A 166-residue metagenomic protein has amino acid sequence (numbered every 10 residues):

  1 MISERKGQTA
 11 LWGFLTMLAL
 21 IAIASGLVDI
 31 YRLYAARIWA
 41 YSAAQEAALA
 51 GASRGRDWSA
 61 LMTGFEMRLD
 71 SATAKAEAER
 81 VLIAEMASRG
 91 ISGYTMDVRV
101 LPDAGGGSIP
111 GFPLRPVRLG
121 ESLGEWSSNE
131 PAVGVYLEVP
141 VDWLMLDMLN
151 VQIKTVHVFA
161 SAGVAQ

Functional and structural regions predicted by a protein language model:
M1-R80: Alpha-helical assembly-interface signal, strongest on the long, hydrophobic N-terminal helix that forms
R56-Q166: Short, conserved structural patches
